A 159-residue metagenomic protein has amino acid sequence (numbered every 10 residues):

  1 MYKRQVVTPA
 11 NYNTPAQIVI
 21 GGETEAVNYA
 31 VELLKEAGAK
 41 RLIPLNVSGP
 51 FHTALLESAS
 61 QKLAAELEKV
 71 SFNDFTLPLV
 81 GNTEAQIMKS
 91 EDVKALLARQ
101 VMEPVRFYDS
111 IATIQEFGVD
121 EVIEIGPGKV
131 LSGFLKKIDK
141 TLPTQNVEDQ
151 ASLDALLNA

Functional and structural regions predicted by a protein language model:
K3-K137, Q145, D154, A159: Acyltransferase
